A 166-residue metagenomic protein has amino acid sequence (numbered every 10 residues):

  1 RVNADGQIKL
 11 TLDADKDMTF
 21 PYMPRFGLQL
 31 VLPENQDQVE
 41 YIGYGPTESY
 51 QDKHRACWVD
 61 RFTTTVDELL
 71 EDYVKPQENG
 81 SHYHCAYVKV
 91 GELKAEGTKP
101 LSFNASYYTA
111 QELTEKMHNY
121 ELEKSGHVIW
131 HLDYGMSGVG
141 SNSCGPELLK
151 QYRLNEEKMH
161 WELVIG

Functional and structural regions predicted by a protein language model:
R1-G166: Beta-strand/loop-rich accessory regions of lumenal/periplasmic or secreted enzymes, predominantly carbohydrate-active
